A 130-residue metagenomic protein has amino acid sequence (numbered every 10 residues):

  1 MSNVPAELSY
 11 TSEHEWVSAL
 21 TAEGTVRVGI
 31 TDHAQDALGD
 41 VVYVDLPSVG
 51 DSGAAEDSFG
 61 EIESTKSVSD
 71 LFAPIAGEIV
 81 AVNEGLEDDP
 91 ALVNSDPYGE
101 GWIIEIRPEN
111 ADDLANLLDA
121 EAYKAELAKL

Functional and structural regions predicted by a protein language model:
M1-S58, A91, S95-L130: Acidic, low-complexity mobile loops and tails
S9, P74, D88: Charged, alpha-helix-enriched surfaces in structured cytosolic catalytic cores of large nucleotide-utilizing machines
H14-V17, I62, L71, I79: Conserved hydrophobic positions within beta-strands
V17-L20, T65, V82-G85: Residue-level recognition of beta-strand microenvironments
D32, K66, I75: A short beta-strand motif that forms part of the nucleic acid-binding face of small beta-barrel RNA-binding folds
D40-S48, G53-A54, S69-E84: Short beta-strand segments of a lipoyl-like beta-sandwich/carrier module
G60, V80, E87, K124: Nucleotide phosphate-binding site architecture
E63-F72, D89-A91: Short, Lys/Arg- and Gly-enriched loop/turn segments at beta-strand edges
